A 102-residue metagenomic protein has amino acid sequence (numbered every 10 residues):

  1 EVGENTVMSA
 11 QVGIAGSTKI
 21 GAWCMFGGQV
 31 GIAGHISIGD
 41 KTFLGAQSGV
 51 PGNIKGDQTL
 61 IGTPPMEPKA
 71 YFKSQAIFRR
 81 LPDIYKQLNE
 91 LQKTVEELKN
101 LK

Functional and structural regions predicted by a protein language model:
E1-E67: Structural signal for interior beta-strand "rungs" in well-ordered beta-sheet cores of soluble enzyme domains
M66-K102: Long, leucine- and charge-enriched amphipathic alpha-helices that form heptad-repeat coiled-coil/leucine-zipper-like
